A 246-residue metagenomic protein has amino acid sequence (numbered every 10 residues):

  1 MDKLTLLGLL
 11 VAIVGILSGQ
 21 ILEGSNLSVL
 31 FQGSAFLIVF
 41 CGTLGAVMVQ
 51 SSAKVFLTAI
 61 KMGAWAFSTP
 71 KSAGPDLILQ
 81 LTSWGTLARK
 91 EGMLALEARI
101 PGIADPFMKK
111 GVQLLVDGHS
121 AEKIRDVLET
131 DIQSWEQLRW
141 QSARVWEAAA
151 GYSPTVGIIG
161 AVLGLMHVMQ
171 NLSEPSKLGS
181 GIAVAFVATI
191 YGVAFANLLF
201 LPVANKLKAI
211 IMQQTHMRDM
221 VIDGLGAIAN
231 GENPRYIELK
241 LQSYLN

Functional and structural regions predicted by a protein language model:
M1-L7: Membrane-entry signal-anchor segments at the cytosolic-membrane interface, especially the N-terminal signal anchor
L4, G15-S142, Q214-N246: Large intracellular
L7-L10, V14-L27, D131-I210: Helix-termination/interfacial motifs at the ends of transmembrane alpha-helices
